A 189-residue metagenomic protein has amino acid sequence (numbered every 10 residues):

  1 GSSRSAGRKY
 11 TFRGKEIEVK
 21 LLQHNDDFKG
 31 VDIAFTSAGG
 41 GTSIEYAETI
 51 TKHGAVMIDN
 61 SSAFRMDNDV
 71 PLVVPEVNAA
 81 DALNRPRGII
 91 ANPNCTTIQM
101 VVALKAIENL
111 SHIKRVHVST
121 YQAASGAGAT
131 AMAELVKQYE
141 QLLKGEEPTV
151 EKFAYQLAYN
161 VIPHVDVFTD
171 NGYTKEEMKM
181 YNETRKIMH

Functional and structural regions predicted by a protein language model:
G1-L157, G172, H189: N-terminal Rossmann-like NAD(P) cofactor-binding subdomain of oxidoreductases, focused on the glycine-rich
A154-H189: Oxyanion-binding "anion nests"
